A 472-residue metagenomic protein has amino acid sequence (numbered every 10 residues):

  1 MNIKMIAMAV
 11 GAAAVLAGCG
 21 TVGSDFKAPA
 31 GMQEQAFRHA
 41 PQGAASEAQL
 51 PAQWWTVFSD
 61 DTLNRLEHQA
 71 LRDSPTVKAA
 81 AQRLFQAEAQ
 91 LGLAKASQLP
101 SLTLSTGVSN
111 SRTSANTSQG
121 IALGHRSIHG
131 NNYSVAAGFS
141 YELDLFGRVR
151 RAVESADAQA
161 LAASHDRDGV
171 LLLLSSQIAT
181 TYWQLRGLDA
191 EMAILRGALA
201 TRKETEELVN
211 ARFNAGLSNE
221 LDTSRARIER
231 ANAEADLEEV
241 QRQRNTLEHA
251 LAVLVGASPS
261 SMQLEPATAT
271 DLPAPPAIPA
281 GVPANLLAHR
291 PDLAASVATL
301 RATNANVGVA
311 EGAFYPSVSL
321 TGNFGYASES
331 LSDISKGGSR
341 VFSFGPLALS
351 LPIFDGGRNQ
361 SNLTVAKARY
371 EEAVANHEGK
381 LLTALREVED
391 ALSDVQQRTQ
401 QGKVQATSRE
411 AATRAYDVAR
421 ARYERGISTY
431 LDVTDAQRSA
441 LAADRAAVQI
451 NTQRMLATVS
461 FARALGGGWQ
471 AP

Functional and structural regions predicted by a protein language model:
N2-G11, L16-R72, Q119-G120, Y133 (+5 more regions): Terminal intrinsically disordered/low-complexity segments used for targeting and assembly
D25, A36, Q53, S59-L66 (+7 more regions): Small/polar-residue-enriched beta-strand and adjacent coil segments characteristic of outer-membrane beta-barrel
T62, S74, E88-L91, K95-Q98 (+7 more regions): Sec/Tat-exported extracytoplasmic proteins
D73-S74, A215, R425: Charged, alpha-helical scaffolding/interaction elements associated with membrane systems
A79-A94, V170, L174-G197, T201-E204 (+8 more regions): Amphipathic alpha-helical coiled-coil segments
A89, Q98, N116-S118, L208 (+2 more regions): Amphipathic alpha-helical coiled-coil/rod segments that serve as protein-protein coupling scaffolds
A215-Y315: Acidic, glycine-rich loop-and-beta core segments that form the ion-binding/anion-interacting portion of active sites
